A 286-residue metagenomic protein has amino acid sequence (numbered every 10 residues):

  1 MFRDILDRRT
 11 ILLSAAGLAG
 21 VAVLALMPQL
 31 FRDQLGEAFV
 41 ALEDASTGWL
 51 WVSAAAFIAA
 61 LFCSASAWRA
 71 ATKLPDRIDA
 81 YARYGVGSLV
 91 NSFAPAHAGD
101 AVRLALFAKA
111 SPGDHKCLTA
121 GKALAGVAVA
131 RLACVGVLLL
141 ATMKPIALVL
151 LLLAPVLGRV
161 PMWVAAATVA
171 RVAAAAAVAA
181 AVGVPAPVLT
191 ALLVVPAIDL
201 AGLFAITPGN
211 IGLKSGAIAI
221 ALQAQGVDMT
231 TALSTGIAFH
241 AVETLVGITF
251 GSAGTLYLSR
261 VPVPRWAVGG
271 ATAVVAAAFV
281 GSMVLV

Functional and structural regions predicted by a protein language model:
M1-V86, L132-L203, M229-V286: Predominantly cytoplasmic-facing regulatory/coupling regions of multi-pass membrane proteins
F62-W68, A94-L104, L203-A219, G247: Transmembrane helix boundary and interhelical junction motifs in multipass membrane proteins
A70-T72, L104-G113, V127-A128, L222-A224 (+1 more regions): Helix-loop junctions at the membrane interface of multi-pass solute transporters
D79-A82, D100-A101, S111-A128, G136 (+1 more regions): Membrane-interface alpha-helices at helix entry/exit sites of multi-pass transporters
Y81-K109: Hydrophobic, aromatic-rich membrane-embedded alpha-helical segments
A105-L106, G121-L124, L132, I206-P208: Hydrophobic alpha-helical membrane segments of integral membrane proteins
F107-H115, V194, I198, S215-T235: Interfacial segments of multi-pass membrane proteins
A108-K109, A180, G202, G209 (+1 more regions): Short polybasic/polar patches that bind polyanions
